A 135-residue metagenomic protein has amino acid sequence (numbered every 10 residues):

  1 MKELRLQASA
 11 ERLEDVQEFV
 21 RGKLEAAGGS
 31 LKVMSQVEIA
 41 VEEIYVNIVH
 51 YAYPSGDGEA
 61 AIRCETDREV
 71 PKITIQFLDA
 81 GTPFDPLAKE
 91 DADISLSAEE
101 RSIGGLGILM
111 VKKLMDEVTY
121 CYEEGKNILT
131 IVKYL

Functional and structural regions predicted by a protein language model:
M1-L4, A8, K112-L135: Flexible, glycine-/charge-rich segments associated with ATP-binding catalytic modules
K2-L31: Helix-loop-beta hinge of the Bergerat
V20-E42, E100-S102: Conserved short strand/loop->alpha-helix "switch" segment adjacent to the catalytic nucleotide/phosphoryl-transfer site
E42-N47, K113: Conserved polar catalytic motif of the HATPase_c/GHKL fold
I48-A52: Short helix-loop "hinge" at the ATP-lid/N-box region of the Bergerat-fold HATPase_c
G58-T66: A conserved short beta-strand within the histidine kinase catalytic ATPase domain
K72-I103: Glycine-rich/acidic phosphate-handling loop/turn and adjacent ATP-lid/helix of nucleotide-binding kinase/ATPase domains
E100-M115: Glycine-rich phosphate-binding loop
